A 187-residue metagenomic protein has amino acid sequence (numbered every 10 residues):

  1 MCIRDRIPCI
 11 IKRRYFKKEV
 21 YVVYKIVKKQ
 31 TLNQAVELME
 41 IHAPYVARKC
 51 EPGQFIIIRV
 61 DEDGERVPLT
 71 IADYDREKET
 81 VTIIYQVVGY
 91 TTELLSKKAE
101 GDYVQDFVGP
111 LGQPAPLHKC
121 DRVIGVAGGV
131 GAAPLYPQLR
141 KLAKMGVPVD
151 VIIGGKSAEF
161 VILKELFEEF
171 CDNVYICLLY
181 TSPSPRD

Functional and structural regions predicted by a protein language model:
M1-D5, Y180-D187: Conserved small/polar residues in nucleotide/adenosyl-binding loops
R4, K18-E19, V149, R186: Intrinsic disorder/low-complexity signal
R13-V22: Short, Lys/Arg-enriched N-terminal segments with co-localized hydrophobic residues within the first ~10-30 amino acids
Y21-E100: Ferredoxin-reductase
E62, P110, D187: Flexible, active-site-proximal loop/turn residues at the rims of small-molecule/cofactor binding pockets and catalytic
E93-S182: FNR/FR-type flavoprotein reductase catalytic core
